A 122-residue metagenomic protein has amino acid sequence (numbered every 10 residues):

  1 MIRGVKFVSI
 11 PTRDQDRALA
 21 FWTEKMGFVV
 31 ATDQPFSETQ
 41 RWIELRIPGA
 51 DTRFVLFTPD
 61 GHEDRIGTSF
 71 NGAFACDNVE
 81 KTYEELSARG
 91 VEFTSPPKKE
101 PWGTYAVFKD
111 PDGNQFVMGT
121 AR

Functional and structural regions predicted by a protein language model:
M1, I10, A31-Q34, R41 (+1 more regions): Vicinal oxygen chelate
M1-L19, S69-G72, R122: N-terminal beta-strand motif that seeds the catalytic metal site of vicinal oxygen chelate
S9-T52: Core segments of cupin and vicinal oxygen chelate
D14-Q15, D77-V79: Helix N-cap motif at beta-to-alpha junctions
F21, E80-E85: Short amphipathic alpha-helices within nucleic acid-binding modules
P48-R53, G61-D64, V79-K81: Short, charged/polar surface micro-motifs in flexible loops or helix N-caps
